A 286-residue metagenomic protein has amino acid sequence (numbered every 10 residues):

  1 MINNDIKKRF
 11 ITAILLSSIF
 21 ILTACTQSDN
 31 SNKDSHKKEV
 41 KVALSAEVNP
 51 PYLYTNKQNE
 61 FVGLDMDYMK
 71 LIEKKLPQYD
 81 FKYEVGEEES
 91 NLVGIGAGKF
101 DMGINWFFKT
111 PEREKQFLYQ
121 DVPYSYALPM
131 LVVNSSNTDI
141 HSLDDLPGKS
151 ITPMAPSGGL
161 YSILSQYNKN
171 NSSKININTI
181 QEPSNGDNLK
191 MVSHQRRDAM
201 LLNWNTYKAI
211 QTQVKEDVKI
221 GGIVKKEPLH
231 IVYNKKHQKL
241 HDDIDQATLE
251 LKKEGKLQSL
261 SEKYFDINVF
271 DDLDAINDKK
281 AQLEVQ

Functional and structural regions predicted by a protein language model:
I21-A24: C-terminal motif of bacterial Sec signal peptides marking the signal peptidase cleavage site
T26, M66-L76, N137-D139, L143-K149 (+2 more regions): Extended ligand-binding regions for polar small-molecule ligands
S31-W106, Q181, I244, E254: Extracytoplasmic small-molecule ligand-binding "clamshell" domains of the periplasmic binding protein/Venus flytrap
A46-P50, Q58-E73, M130-S184, W204-K208: Bilobed "Venus flytrap"/periplasmic-binding protein-like clamshell domains and structurally analogous long
A46-V48, S125-V133, W204, T212-L249 (+1 more regions): Periplasmic-binding protein-like
Y79-K82, G158-I180, L249-Q286: Ligand-binding clefts/hinges and TM-proximal coupling segments of bilobed small-molecule sensing domains
K82-D145: Acidic, polar ligand-binding/catalytic clefts
G96, W106-Q116, S162-Q166, K190-K225: A ligand-binding cleft/hinge motif common to bilobed small-molecule-binding domains
